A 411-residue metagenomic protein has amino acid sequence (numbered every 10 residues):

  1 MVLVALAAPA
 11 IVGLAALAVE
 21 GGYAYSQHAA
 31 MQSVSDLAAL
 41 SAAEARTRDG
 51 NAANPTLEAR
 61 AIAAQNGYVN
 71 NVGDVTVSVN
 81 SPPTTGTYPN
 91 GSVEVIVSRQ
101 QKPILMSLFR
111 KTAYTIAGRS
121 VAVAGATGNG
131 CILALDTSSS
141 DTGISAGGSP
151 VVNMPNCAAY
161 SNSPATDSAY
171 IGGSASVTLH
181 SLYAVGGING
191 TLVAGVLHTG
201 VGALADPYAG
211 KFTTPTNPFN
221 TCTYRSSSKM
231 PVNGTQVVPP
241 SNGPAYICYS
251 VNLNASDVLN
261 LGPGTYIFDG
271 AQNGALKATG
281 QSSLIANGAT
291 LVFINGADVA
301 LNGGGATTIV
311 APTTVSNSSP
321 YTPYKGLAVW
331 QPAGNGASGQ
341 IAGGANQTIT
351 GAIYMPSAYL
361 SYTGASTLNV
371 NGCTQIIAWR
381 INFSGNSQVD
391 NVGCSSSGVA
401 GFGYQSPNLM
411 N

Functional and structural regions predicted by a protein language model:
M1-P9: N-terminal signal-anchor/signal peptide hydrophobic helix marking the start of the first transmembrane segment
G22-Y25, A29, S33, L37-P103: Short amphipathic secondary-structure patches
G86, P103-P218, A271, A333-S387: Short, ordered "entry" segments at domain starts
A122-I132, N220, Y324, S395-Y404: Short domain-boundary/entry signatures in modular proteins, especially in secreted/extracellular architectures
S138-G147, S161, D167-I171, P244-A255 (+5 more regions): Beta-strand-rich extracellular passenger or scaffold domains
V151-V152, A184, I188-N189, L197-P207 (+5 more regions): Sequence/structural signature of small/polar-enriched beta-strand/turn repeats that build beta-strand-rich repeat
P218-P239, S395-N411: Short, low-complexity, Pro/Ser/Thr/Gly-rich segments in the mature regions of secreted, periplasmic
C373-N411: Short linear sequence signals and composition-biased patches located at protein termini or domain-edge surfaces
